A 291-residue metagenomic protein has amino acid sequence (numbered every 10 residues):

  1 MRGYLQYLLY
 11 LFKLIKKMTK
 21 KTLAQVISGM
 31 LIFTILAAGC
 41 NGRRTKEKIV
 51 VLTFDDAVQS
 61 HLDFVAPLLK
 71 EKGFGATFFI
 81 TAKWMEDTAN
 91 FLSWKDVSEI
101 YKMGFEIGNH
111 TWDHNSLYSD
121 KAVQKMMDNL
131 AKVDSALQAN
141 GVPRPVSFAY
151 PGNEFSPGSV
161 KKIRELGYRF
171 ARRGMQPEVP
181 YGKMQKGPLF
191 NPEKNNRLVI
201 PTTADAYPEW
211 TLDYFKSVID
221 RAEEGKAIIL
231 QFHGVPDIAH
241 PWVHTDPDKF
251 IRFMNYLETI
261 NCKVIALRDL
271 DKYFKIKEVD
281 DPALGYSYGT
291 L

Functional and structural regions predicted by a protein language model:
Y4-Y10: Intrinsic-disorder-associated, low-complexity terminal segments enriched in Asp/Asn/His/Tyr and depleted of Lys/Arg
L8, I15-I27: Bacterial N-terminal signal peptides that target proteins for export
T34-K46: Bacterial Sec-dependent signal peptides at the C-terminal "C-region" and cleavage site
R44-H61: Boundary/entry segment of secreted carbohydrate-active catalytic domains
K48-V50, K70-P201, G225-D237, D269-K275: Metal-dependent polysaccharide deacetylase catalytic core of the NodB/CE4 family, i.e., the active-site-bearing domain
P201-L267: Catalytic grooves of carbohydrate-active enzymes
F253, E258-I265, L270-K275, V279-L291: Low-complexity, Gly/Ser/Thr/Pro-rich intrinsically disordered linker/tail segments
